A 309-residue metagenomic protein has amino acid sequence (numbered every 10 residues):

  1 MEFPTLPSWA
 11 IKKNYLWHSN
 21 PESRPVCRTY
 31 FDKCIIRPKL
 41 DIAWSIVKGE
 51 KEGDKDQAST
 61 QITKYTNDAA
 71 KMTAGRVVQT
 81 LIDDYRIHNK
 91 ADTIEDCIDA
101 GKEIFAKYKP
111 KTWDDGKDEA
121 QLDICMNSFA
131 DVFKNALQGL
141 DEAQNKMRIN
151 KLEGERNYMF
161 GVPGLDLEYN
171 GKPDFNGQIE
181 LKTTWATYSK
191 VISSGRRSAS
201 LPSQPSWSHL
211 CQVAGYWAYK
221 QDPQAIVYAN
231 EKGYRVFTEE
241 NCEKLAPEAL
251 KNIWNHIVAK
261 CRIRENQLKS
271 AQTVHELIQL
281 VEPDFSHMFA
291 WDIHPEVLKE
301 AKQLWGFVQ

Functional and structural regions predicted by a protein language model:
M1-K172: Metal-dependent nuclease catalytic cores that hydrolyze phosphodiester bonds in DNA/RNA, characterized by
D54-Q61, T183, E231-R235: Short acidic (Asp/Glu) and glycine-rich catalytic loops that position anionic groups and cofactors
V77, C211-A218: Short amphipathic alpha-helical face segments that pack within enzyme cores and frequently flank/anchor catalytic
D84, W185-T187, N230-K232: Short loop/turn segments at secondary-structure transitions that flank enzyme active sites
A143-R148, G177-E180, A218-A225: Secondary-structure boundary elements
G154, A218-Q309: Metal-dependent nuclease catalytic regions and adjoining charged, substrate-binding loops involved in nucleic-acid end
Y158-Q212: Non-catalytic protein-protein interaction segments used by genome-maintenance enzymes to assemble and couple activities
